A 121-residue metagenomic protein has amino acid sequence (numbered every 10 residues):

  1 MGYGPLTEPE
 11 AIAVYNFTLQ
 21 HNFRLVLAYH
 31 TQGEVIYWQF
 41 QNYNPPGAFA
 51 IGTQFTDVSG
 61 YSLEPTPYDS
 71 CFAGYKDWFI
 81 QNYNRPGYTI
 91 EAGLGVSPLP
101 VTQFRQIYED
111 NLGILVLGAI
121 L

Functional and structural regions predicted by a protein language model:
M1-L121: Metallocarboxypeptidase
